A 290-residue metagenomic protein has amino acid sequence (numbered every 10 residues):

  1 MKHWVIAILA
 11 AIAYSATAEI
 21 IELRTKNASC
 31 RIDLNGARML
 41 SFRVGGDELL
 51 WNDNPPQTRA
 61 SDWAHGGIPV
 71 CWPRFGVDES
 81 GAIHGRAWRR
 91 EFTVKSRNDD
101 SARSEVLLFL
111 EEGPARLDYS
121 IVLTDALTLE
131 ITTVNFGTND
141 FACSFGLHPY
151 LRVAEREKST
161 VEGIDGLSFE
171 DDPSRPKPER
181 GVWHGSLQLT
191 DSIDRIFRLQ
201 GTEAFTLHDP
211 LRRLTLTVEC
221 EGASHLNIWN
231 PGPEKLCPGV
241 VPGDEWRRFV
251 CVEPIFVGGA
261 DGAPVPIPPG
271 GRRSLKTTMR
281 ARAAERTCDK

Functional and structural regions predicted by a protein language model:
M1-W4: Positively charged n-region of N-terminal signal peptides that target proteins for export
A7-T17: Hydrophobic h-region of N-terminal signal peptides that target proteins for export in Gram-negative bacteria
A16-H65, E203-H225, G232, G271-C288: Beta-strand-rich N-terminal accessory domains
A60, D118-S120, G262-I267: Beta-strand-rich interaction surfaces with strong enrichment in secreted/lumenal proteins
S80-T124: Extended, loop-rich substrate-binding clefts of extracytoplasmic carbohydrate-active enzymes
L108-L151: Acidic, contiguous internal or C-terminal segments within carbohydrate-active enzymes that form a structured patch used
D140-A142, Y150-H225: Active-site/ligand-binding surface loops and adjacent short beta/alpha elements that line catalytic pockets across
L189-V265, P269: Acidic/His-leaning functional-site neighborhoods
